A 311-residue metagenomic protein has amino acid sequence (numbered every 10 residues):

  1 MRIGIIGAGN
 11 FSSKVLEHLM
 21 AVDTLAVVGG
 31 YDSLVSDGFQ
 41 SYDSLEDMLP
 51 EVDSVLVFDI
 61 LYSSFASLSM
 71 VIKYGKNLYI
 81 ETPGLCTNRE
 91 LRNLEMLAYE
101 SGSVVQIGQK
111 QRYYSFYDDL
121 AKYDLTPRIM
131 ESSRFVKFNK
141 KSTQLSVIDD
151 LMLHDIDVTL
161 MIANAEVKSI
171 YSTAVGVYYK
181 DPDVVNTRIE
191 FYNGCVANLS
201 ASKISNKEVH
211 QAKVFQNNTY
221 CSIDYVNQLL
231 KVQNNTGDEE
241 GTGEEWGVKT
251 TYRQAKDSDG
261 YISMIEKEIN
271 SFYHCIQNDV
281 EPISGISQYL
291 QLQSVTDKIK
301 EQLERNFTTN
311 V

Functional and structural regions predicted by a protein language model:
M1-G38, T159: N-terminal Rossmann-like dinucleotide-binding module
I5-I6, S54-D59, S103, K267-V311: C-terminal helix-rich "cap/oligomerization" subdomain common to oxidoreductases
V15, G38-E95: Beta-loop-alpha module in the N-terminal Rossmann-like domain of NAD(P)-dependent dehydrogenases, especially those
L25, Y74-K76, S101-V104, C195: A short helix->loop->beta-strand "cap" motif at the edges of active sites that frequently abuts
Y62, L85-S142: A contiguous active-site-proximal alpha/beta segment in oxidoreductase catalytic domains
G108-S115, F138-V167, E268, Q288: Mid-domain beta-loop-alpha active-site segment that forms a flexible, acidic cofactor/metal-binding surface
I156-L229, E266-D279, T296: Contiguous beta-strand/loop segments that form the cofactor/metal-binding neighborhood of enzyme cores
N218-S287, T308-V311: C-terminal glycine/acidic-rich active-site capping loop/insertion
